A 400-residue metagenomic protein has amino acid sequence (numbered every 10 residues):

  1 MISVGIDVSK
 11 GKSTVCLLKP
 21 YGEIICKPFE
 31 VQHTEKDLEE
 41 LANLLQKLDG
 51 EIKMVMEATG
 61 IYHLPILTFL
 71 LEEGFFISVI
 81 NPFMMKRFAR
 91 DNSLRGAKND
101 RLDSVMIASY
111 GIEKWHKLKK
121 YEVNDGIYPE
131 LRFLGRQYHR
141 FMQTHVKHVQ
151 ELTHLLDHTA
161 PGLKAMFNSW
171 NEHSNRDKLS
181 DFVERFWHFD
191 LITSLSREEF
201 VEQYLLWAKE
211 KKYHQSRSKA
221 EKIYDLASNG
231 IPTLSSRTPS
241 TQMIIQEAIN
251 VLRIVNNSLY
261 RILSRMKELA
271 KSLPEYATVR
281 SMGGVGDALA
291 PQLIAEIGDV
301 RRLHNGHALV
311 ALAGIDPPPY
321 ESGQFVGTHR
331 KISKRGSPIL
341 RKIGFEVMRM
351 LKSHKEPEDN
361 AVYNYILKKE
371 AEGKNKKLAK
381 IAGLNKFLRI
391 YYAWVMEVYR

Functional and structural regions predicted by a protein language model:
M1-R400: A detector of single, family-specific signature residues that are central to catalytic or substrate-handling motifs
